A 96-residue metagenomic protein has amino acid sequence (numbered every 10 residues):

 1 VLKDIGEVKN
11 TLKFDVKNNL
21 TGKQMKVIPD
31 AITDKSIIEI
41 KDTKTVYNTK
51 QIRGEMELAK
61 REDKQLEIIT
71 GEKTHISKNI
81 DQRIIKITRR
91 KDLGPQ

Functional and structural regions predicted by a protein language model:
V1-Q96: Catalytic toxin/effector domains delivered as secreted proteins or via bacterial secretion systems
